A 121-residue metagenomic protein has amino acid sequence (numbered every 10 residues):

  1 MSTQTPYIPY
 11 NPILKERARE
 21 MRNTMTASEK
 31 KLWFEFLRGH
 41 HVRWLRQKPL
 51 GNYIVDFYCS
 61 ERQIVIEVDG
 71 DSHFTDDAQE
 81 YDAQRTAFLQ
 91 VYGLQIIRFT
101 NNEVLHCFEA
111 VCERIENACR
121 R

Functional and structural regions predicted by a protein language model:
M1-R121: Nucleic-acid endo/exonuclease domains
